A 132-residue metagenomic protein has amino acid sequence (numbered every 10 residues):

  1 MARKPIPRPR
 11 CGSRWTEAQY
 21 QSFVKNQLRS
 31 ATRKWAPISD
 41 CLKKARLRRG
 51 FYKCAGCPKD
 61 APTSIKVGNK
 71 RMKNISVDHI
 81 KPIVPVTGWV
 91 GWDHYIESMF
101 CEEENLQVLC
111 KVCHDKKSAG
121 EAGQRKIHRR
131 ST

Functional and structural regions predicted by a protein language model:
M1, R130-T132: Short intrinsically disordered terminal tails
A2-S64, W92-E104: Short, charged surface segments at domain edges that flank catalytic/cofactor-binding sites
R49, P82, K117-G120, S131: Intrinsic structural disorder/low-complexity segments
G50, K73-S76, L106: Residues that flank catalytic or metal-binding motifs in active/ligand-binding sites
A61-N74, K117: Cys/His-rich microdomains that often coordinate metals
P62, F100-R129: Short Cys/His-centered divalent metal-binding micro-motifs
K73-G91: Histidine-centered catalytic micro-motifs used for acid/base chemistry in nuclease and nucleotide-processing active
